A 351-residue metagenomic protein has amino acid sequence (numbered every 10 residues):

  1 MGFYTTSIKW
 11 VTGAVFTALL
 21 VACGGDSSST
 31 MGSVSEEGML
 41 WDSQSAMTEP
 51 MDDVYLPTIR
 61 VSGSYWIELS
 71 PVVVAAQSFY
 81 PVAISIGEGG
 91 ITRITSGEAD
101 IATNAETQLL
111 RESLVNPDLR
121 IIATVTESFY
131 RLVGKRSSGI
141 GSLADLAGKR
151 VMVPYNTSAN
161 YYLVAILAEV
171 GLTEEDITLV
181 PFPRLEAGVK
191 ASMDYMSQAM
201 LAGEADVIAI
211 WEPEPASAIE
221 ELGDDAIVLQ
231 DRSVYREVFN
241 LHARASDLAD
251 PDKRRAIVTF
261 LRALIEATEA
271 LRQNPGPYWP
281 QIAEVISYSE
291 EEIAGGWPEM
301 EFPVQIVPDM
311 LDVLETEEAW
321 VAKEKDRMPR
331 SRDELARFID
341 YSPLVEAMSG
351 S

Functional and structural regions predicted by a protein language model:
G2-T12: Bacterial N-terminal signal peptides that target proteins for export
V21-A22: C-terminal motif of bacterial Sec signal peptides marking the signal peptidase cleavage site
G32-S192, D206-E212, I227-Y235: Short, glycine-/small- and polar/acidic-enriched structural segments that line small-molecule recognition paths
I59, G148-V153, L201-E204, L248-A249 (+2 more regions): Second-shell loop/turn segments in exported
T107, F182-E284: Pocket-lining segment of extracytoplasmic ligand-binding domains
V170-E175, L222, D326-M328: Short helix-capping segments at alpha-helix termini
P251-R330: Secondary-structure end/capping motifs
A322-S351: Conserved C-terminal helix/tail region of periplasmic/extracytoplasmic solute-binding proteins
